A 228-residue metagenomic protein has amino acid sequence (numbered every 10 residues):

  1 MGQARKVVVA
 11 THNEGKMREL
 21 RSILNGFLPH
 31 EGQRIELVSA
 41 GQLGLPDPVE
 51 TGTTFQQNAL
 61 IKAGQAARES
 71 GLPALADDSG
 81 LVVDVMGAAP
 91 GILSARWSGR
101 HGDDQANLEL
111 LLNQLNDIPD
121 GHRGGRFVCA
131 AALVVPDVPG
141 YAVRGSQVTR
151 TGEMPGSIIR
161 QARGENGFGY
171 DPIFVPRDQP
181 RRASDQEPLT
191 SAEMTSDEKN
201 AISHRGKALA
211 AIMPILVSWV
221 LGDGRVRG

Functional and structural regions predicted by a protein language model:
G2-V8, E14-G228: Anionic-ligand binding patches
